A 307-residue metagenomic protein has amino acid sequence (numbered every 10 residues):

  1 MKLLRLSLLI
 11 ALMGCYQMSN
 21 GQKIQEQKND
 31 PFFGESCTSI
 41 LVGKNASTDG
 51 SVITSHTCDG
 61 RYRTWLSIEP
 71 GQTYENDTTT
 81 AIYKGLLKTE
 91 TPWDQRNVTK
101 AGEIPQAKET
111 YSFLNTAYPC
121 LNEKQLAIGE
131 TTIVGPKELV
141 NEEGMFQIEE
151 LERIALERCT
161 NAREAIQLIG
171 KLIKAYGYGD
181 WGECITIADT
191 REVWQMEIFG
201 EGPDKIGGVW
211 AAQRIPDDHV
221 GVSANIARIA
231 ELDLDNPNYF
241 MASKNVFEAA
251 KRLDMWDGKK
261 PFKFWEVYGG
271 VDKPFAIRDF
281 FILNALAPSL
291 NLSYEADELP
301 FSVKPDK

Functional and structural regions predicted by a protein language model:
M1-I24: Bacterial Sec-dependent N-terminal signal peptides
C15-Y16, R61, A165: Generic N-terminal helix/loop capping motif
K23-I148, L168-K307: A contiguous strand-loop segment
E152-R158: Short, well-ordered beta-strand elements within core beta-sheets of diverse protein domains
R158-E164: Short, charged, surface-exposed loops that flank catalytic or proteolytic processing sites
